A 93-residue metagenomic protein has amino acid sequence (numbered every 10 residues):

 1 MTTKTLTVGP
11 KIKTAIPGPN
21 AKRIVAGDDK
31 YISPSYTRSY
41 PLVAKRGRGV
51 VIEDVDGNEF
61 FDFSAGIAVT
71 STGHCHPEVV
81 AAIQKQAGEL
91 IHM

Functional and structural regions predicted by a protein language model:
T2-R48: Active-site-adjacent loop/helix segments that line or gate small-molecule/cofactor pockets in enzymes
T5-T14, E59-M93: Glycine-rich loop-to-alpha-helix module at the N-terminal edge of alpha/beta enzyme cores
N20-K22, V51-V55, H76-A82: Short hydrophobic/aromatic-rich motifs at helix boundaries and adjacent loops
L42-F61: Active-site and channel-lining beta-strand-loop segments that bind or position nucleotide-derived/phosphorylated
